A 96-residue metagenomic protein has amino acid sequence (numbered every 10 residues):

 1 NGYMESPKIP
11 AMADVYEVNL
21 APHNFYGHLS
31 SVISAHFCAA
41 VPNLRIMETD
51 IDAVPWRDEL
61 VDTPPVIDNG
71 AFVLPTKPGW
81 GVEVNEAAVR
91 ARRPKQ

Functional and structural regions predicted by a protein language model:
N1-A71, P75: Shared catalytic-loop signature of beta/alpha-barrel
L60-Q96: C-terminal extensions of enzymes
